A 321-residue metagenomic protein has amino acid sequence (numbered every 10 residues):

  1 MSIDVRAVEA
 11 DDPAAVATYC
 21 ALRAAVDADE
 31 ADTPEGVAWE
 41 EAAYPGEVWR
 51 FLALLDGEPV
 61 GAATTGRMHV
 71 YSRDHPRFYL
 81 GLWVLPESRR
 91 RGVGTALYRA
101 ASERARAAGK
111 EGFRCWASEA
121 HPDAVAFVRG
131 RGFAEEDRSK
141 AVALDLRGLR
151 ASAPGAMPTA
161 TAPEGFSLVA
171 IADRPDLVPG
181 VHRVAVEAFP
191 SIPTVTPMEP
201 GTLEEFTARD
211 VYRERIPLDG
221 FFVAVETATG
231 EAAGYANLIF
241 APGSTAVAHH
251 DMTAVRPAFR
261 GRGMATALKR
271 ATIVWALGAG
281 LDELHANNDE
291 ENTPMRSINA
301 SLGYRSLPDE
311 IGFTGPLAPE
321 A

Functional and structural regions predicted by a protein language model:
M1-W39, L52, P59, P158-G201 (+1 more regions): Short amphipathic alpha-helix that is part of the acyltransferase structural core
V8-P13, C20-A120, A233-V247, D251-R256: Conserved donor-binding loop and adjoining core beta-sheet/short helix segment in diverse acyl/aminoacyl transferases
E41-P45, Y212-P217: Short loop/turn motifs at secondary-structure junctions and domain boundaries
L54-L55, V225-T227: Core beta-strand residues in small-molecule sensory/regulatory alpha/beta domains
E58, H69-Y71, P86, R90-R174 (+1 more regions): Acyl-donor-binding surface of acyltransferase catalytic domains
E58-G61, D123, E136, T229-G234 (+1 more regions): Glycine-rich acetyl-CoA-binding "A-motif" of GNAT/NAT acetyltransferases
R90-E103, G130, V255, G261-V274 (+2 more regions): Conserved acetyl-CoA-binding loop-helix of GNAT-fold acetyltransferases
R131-A151, G220, V274, A279-A321: Active-site/acyl-donor-binding loops of N-acyltransferases
